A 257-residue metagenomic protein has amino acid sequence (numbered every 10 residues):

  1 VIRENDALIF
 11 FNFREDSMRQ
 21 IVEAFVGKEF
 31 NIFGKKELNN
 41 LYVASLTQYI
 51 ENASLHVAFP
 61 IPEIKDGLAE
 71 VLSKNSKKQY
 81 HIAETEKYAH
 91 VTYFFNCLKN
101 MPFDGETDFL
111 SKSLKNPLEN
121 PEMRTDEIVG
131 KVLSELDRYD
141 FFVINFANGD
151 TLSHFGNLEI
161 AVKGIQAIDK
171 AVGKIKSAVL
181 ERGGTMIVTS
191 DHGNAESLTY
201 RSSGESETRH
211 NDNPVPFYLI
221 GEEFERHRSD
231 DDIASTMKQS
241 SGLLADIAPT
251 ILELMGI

Functional and structural regions predicted by a protein language model:
V1-I257: Feature captures the catalytic ectodomains and active-site-proximal regions of enzymes that hydrolyze or transfer
